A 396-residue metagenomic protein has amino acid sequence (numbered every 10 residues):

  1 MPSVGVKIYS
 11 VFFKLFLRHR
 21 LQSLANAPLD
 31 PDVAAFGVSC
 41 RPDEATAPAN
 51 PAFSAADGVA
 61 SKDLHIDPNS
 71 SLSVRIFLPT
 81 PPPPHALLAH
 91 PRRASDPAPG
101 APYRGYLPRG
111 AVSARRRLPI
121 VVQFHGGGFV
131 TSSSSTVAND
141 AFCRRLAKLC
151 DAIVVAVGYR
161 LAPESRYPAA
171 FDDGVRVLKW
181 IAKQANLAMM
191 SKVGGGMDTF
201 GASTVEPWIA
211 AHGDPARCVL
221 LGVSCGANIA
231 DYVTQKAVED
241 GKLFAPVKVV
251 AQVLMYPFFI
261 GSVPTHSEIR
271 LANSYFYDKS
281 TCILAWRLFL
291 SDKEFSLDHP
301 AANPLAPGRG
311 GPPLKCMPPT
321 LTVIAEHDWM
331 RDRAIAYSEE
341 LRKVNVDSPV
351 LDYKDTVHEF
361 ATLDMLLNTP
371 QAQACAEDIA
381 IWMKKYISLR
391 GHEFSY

Functional and structural regions predicted by a protein language model:
P2-S23, P28, A49-H65, N69-Y396: Alpha/beta-hydrolase superfamily serine-hydrolase fold, recognizing
P31-A47: Short, basic/low-complexity N-terminal boundary segments at the transition from targeting/disordered tails
